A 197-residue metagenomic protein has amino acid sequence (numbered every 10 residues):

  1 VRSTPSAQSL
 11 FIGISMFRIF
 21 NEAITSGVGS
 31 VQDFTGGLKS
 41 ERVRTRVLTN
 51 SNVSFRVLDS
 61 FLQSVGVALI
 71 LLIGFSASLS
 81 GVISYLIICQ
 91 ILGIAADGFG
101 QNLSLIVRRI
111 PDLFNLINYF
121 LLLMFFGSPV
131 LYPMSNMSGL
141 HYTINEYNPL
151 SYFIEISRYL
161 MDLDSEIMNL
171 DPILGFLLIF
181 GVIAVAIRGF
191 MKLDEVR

Functional and structural regions predicted by a protein language model:
V1, T45, N52-I117, S165-M191: Alpha-helical transmembrane segments and their short interhelical loops
V1-S6, E155: Transmembrane helix-loop-helix hairpins at lipid-water interfaces of multipass membrane proteins, especially the type-1
P5-L71, Y119: Hydrophobic alpha-helical transmembrane segments of multi-pass membrane transport proteins
S15-G27, G93-I106, F126-L131, S135 (+1 more regions): Transmembrane alpha-helical segments that form the membrane-embedded catalytic/substrate-channel core of multi-pass
S26-S40, S104, R108, N115 (+2 more regions): Short amphipathic alpha-helical coupling elements at transmembrane boundaries
R108-S151: Transmembrane helix segments
L150-S165: Short, membrane-exposed interhelical loops at transmembrane-helix boundaries
M191-R197: Short cytosolic juxtamembrane segments of multi-pass membrane proteins
